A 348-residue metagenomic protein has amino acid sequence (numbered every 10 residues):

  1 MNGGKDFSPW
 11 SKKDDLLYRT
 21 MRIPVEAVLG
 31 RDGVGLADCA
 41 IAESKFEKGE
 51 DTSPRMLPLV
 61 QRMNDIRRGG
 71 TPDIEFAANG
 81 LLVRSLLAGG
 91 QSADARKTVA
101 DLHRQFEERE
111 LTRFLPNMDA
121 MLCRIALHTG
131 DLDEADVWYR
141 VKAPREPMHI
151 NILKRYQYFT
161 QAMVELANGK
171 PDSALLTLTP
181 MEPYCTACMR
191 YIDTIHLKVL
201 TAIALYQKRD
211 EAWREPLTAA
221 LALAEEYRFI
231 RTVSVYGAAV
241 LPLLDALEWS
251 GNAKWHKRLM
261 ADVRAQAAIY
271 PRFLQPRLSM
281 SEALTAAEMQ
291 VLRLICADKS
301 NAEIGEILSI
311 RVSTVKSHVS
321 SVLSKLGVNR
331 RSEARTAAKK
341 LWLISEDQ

Functional and structural regions predicted by a protein language model:
M1-K12, P24-I41, P54, I66-L82 (+6 more regions): Alpha-solenoid helical repeat architecture
G3-R22, F46-R62, L87-D101, L127-V141 (+2 more regions): Helix-turn-helix repeat elements of alpha-solenoid scaffolds
K45-E47, L86, A126, E165 (+3 more regions): Residue at a conserved register position within TPR or TPR-like alpha-solenoid repeats
E50, G90-Q91, C123-E134, A162-K170 (+2 more regions): Alpha-helical linker/edge segments of TPR/alpha-solenoid repeat scaffolds and analogous pre-/post-domain helices
R96, H103, D136-Y139, L175 (+5 more regions): Generic hydrophobic alpha-helical scaffold/packing signal
P171-R214: Ordered, small/hydrophobic-rich secondary-structure cores
W213-I230, M260-R264: TPR/TPR-like (Sel1-like) alpha-helical repeat modules
P271-S320, S324-N329, T336-Q348: Helix-turn-helix DNA-binding segment
